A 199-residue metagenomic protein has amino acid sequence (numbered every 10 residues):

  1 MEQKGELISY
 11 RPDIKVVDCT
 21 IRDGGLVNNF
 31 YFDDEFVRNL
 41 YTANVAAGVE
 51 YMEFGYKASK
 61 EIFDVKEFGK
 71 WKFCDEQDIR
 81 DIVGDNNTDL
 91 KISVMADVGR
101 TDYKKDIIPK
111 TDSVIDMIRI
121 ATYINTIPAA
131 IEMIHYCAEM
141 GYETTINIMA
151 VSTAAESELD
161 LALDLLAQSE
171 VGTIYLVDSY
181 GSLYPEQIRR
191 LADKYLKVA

Functional and structural regions predicted by a protein language model:
M1-I8, V37-A46, L163-D164: Short amphipathic alpha-helices and their capping/turn segments at secondary-structure boundaries
Q3-N29, D89, S113, E139-M149: N-terminal small/glycine-rich loop or linker at the start of catalytic domains across soluble metabolic enzymes
G24, N44, I118, I174: Conserved, mostly hydrophobic/aromatic
N29-N39, T122-A129: Glycine-rich anion/phosphate-binding loops
Y31-D34, I148-E158, S182-P185: Active-site glycine- and acidic-residue-rich loops that bind and position anionic ligands or nucleotide-like cofactors
D33-E35, W71-Q77, E158-D164, I188-D193: Charged helix-capping and loop-helix junction motifs
V45, Y51, Y56-L161: Active-site beta->alpha loop and helix N-cap motifs at the rims of alpha/beta catalytic domains
T173, V177-A199: Catalytic alpha/beta core domains of metabolic enzymes, predominantly
